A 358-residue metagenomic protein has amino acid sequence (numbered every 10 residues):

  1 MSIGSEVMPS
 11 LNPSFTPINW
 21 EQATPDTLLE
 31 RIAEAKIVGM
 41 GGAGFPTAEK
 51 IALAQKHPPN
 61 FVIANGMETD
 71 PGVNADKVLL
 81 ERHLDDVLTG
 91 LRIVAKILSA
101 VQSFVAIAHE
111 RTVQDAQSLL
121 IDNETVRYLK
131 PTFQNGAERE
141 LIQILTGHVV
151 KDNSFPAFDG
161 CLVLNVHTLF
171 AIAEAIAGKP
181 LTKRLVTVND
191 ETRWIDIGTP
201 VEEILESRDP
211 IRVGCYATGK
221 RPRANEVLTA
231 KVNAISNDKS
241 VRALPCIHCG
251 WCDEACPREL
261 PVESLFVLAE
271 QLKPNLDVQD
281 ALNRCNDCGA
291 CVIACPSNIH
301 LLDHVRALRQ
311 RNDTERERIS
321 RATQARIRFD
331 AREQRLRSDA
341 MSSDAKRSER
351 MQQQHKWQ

Functional and structural regions predicted by a protein language model:
M1-G39, K56-H57, F61, D85 (+7 more regions): Iron-sulfur (Fe-S) cluster-binding modules
E34-A52: Conserved phosphate/anionic-ligand binding catalytic regions in large, soluble enzymes, centered on
A52, K56, M67-E68, A171-E174: Mobile "lid/hinge" segments at catalytic clefts and subdomain interfaces of large enzymes
N60, S99-V201, L205-D209, C215: Hydrophobic alpha-helical positions that pack around
V62-D76: Gly-rich Lys/Arg/Thr-decorated short loops/hinges at beta-loop-alpha junctions or inter-strand turns that position
D76-D85: Short, glycine-rich nucleotide/cofactor-binding loops
R212-I247, W251, D280: A glycine- and small/hydrophobic-rich beta-loop-beta segment that serves as a flexible "lid/hinge" or phosphate-binding
I235-A243, W251-D253, P257-R335: Ferredoxin-type iron-sulfur electron-transfer modules in oxidoreductases and energy-metabolism complexes
